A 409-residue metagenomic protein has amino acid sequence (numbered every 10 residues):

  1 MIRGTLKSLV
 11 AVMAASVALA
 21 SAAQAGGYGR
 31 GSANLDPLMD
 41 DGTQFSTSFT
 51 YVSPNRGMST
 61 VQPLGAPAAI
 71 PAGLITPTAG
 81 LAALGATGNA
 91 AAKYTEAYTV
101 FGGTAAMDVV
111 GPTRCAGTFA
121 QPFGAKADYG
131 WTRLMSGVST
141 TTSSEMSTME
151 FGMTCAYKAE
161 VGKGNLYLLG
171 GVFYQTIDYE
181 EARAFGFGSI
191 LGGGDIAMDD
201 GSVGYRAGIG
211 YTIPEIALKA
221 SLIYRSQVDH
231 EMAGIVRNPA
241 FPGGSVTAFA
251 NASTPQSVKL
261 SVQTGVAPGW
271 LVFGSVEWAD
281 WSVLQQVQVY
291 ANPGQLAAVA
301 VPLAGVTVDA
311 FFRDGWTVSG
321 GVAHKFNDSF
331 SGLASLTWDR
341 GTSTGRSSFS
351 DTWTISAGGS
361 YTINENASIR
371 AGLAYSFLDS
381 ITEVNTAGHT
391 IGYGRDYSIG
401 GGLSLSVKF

Functional and structural regions predicted by a protein language model:
I2-P122, K126-Y129: N-terminal, post-signal peptide beta-strand-biased segments of exported outer-membrane/organellar beta-barrel and other
G26-Y28, P67-T78, V109-F409: Outer-membrane beta-barrel porins/channels
